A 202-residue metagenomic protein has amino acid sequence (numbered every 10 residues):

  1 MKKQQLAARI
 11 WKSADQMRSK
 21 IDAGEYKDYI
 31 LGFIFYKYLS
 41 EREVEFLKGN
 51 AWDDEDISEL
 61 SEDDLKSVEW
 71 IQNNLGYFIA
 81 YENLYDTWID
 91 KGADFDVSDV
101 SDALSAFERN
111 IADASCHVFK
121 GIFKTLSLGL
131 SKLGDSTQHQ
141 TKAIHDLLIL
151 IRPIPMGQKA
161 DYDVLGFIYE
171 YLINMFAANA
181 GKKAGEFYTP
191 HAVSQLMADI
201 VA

Functional and structural regions predicted by a protein language model:
M1-V201: Non-catalytic, mostly N-terminal accessory regions of nucleic-acid modification and defense proteins
